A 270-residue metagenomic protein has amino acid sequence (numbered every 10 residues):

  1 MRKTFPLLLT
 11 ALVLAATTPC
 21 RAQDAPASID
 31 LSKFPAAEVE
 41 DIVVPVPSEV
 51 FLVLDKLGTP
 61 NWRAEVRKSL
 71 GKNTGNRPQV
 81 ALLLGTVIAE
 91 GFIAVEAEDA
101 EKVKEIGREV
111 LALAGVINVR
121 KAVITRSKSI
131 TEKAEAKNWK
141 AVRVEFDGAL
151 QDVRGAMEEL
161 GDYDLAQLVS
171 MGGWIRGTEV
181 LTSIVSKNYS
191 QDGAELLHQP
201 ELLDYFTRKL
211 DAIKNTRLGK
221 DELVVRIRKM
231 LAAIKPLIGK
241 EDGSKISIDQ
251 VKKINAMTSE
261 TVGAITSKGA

Functional and structural regions predicted by a protein language model:
M1-L8: Bacterial N-terminal signal peptides that target proteins for export
L8-A16: Bacterial N-terminal signal peptides
T18-A22: Sec/Tat signal peptide C-region and signal peptidase I cleavage site
Q23-I130: N-terminal Sec/ER secretory leader and immediately downstream segment of secreted/extracellular precursors
S69, P78-E90, V110-I117, K121 (+3 more regions): Long, amphipathic, charge-rich alpha-helical segments that form helical bundles/coiled-coils
G91-E98, I117, K121, A156-L160 (+4 more regions): Secondary-structure edge/capping motif, primarily at the C-terminal ends of alpha-helices and the immediately following
K133-R217: Extended amphipathic alpha-helical interaction segments
N215-A270: A cross-kingdom marker for long, charged
